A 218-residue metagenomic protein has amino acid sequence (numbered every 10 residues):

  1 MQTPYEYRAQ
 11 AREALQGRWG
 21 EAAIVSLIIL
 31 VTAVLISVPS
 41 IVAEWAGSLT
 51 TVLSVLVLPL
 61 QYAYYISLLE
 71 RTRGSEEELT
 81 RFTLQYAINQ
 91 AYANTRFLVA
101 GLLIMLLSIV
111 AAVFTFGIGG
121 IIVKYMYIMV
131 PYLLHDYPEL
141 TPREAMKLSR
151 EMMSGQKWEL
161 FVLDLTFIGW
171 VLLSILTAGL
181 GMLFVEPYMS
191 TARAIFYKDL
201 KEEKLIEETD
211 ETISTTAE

Functional and structural regions predicted by a protein language model:
Q2-A33, R81-A111, V123-I175, E218: Interfacial aromatic "cap" segments that immediately flank transmembrane helices in multipass membrane proteins
I24, T32, S75-E77, W170 (+2 more regions): Hydrophobic alpha-helical segments
A33-S37, R71: Short regulatory "switch" loops immediately downstream of catalytic or recognition motifs within protein catalytic
S37, G155-K157, I206-E207: Short, surface-exposed linear patches
V38-A43: Juxtamembrane "helix-exit" motif on the non-cytosolic side of transmembrane helices
E44-E78, M105-T141, V171-I206: Selective recognition of hydrophobic, aromatic-rich stretches within alpha-helical transmembrane segments of polytopic
E203-E218: Cytosolic juxtamembrane C-terminal amphipathic helix followed by a basic/polar low-complexity tail immediately after
